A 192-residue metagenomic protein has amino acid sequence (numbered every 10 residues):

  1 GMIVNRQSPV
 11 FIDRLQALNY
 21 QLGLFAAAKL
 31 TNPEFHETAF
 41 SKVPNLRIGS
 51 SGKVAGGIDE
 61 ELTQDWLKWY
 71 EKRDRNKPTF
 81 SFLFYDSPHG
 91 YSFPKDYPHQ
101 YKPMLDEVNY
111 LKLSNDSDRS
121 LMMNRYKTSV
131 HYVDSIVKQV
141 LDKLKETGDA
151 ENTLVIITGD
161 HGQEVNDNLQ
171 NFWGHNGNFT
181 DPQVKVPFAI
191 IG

Functional and structural regions predicted by a protein language model:
G1-G192: Catalytic domains that recognize anionic headgroups
